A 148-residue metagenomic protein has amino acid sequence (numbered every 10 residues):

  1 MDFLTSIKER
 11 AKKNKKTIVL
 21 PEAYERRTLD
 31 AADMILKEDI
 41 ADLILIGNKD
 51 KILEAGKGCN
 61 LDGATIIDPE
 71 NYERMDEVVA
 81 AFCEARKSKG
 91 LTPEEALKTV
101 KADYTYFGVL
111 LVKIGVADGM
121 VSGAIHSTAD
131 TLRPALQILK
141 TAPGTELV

Functional and structural regions predicted by a protein language model:
M1-H126, P134: Contiguous, glycine/small-aliphatic-enriched amphipathic segments in soluble metabolic enzymes
S127-L147: A glycine- and small-aliphatic-rich helix-loop capping segment at beta-alpha/alpha-beta transitions that lines
